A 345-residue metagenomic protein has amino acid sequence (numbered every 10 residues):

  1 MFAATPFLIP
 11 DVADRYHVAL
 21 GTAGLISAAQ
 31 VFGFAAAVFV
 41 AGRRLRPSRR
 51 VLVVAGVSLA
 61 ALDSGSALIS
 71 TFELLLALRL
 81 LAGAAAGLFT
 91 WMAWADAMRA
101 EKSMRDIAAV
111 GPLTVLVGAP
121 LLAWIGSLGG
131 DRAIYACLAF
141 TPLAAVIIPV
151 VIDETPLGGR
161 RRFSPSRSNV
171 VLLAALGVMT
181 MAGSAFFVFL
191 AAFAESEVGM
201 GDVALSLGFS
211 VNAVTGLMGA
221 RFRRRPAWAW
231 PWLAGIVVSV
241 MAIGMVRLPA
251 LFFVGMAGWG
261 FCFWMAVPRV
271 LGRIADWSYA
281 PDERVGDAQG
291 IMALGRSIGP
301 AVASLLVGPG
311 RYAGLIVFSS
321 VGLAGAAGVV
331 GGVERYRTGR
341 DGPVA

Functional and structural regions predicted by a protein language model:
F7-G21, V188-V203, D276: Short amphipathic helix-loop junctions that connect adjacent transmembrane helices in Major Facilitator Superfamily/SLC
G33-A36, L207-P226: Transmembrane alpha-helices of Major Facilitator/SLC transporters
A36-S70: Conserved MFS/SLC helix-loop-helix module at the cytosolic interface between two early adjacent transmembrane helices
F72, D106-D153: Helix-loop-helix hairpin linking two adjacent transmembrane segments in secondary transporters
E73-A82, A250-G258: Paired small-residue
L80-G111: Cytoplasmic helix-loop-helix junction between adjacent transmembrane helices in 12-TM secondary transporters
A229-V270: C-terminal transmembrane helical hairpin of 12-TM major facilitator-type secondary transporters
Y279-Y312, S319: A late C-terminal transmembrane helix in Major Facilitator Superfamily
